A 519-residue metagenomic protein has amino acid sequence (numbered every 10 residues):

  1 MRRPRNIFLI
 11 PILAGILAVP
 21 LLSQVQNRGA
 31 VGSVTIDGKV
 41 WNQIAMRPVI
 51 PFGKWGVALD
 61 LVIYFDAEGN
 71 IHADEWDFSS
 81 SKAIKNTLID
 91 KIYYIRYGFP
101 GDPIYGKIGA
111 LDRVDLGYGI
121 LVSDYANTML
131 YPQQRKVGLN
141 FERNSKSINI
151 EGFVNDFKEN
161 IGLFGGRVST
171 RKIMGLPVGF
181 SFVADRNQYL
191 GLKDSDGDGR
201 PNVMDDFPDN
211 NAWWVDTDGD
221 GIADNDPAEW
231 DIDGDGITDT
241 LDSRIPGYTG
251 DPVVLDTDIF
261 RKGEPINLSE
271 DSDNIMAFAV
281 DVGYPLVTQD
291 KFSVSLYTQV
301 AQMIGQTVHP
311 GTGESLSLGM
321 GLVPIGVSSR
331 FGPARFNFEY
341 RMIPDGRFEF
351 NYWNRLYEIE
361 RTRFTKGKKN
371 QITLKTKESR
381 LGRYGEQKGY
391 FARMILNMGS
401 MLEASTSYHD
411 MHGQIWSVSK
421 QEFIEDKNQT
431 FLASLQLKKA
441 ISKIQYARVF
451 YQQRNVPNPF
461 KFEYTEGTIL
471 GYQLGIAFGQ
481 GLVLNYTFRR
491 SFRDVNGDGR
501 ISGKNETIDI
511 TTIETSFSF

Functional and structural regions predicted by a protein language model:
R2-P11: Bacterial N-terminal signal peptides that target proteins for export
I10-P20: Bacterial N-terminal signal peptides
S23-T35, I50, W55-L59, G106 (+1 more regions): Transmembrane beta-strand segments of Gram-negative outer membrane beta-barrel proteins
V25, K39, G69-I71, D102-Y105 (+5 more regions): Signature for the C-terminal beta-barrel architecture of outer-membrane proteins
V57-Y94, L121, V308, S315: Surface-exposed loop and membrane-interface regions of Gram-negative outer-membrane beta-barrel proteins
I95, D198, N505-F519: Outer-membrane beta-barrel "beta-signal"
D226: Acidic-aromatic/histidine active-site loop/patch
E463-T487: C-terminal structured "cap/appendage" subdomains that terminate the fold
